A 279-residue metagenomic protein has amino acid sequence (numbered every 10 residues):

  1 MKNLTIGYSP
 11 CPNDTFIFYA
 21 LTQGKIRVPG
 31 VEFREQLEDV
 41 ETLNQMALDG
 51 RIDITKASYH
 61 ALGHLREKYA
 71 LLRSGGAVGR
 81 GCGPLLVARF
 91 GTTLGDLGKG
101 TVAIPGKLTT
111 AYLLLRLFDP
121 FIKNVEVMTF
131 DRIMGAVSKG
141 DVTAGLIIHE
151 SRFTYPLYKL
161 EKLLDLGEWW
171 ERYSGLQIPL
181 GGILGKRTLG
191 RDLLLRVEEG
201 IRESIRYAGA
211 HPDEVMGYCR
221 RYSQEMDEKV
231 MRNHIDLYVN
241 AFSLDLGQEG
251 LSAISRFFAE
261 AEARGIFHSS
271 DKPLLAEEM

Functional and structural regions predicted by a protein language model:
K2-Q23, L37, P84-T143, E150 (+1 more regions): Bilobed "Venus flytrap"/periplasmic-binding protein-like clamshell domains and structurally analogous long
L4-T5, K68-G76, T101: A structural signal for short loop-to-beta-strand junctions that line the ligand-binding cleft of periplasmic/secreted
N13-I17, I26-S58: Extracytoplasmic small-molecule ligand-binding "clamshell" domains of the periplasmic binding protein/Venus flytrap
D39-E41, G50-G63, T129-F130, I147-F153: Beta->alpha turn/N-cap motifs
L71-L94, E171-T188: Hydrophobic/proline-rich hinge and linker segments of small-molecule sensing/allosteric domains, predominantly
F130-R220: Pocket-lining segment of extracytoplasmic ligand-binding domains
G190-E260: Secondary-structure end/capping motifs
L251-I254, A259-M279: Long, low-complexity C-terminal extensions of enzymes
